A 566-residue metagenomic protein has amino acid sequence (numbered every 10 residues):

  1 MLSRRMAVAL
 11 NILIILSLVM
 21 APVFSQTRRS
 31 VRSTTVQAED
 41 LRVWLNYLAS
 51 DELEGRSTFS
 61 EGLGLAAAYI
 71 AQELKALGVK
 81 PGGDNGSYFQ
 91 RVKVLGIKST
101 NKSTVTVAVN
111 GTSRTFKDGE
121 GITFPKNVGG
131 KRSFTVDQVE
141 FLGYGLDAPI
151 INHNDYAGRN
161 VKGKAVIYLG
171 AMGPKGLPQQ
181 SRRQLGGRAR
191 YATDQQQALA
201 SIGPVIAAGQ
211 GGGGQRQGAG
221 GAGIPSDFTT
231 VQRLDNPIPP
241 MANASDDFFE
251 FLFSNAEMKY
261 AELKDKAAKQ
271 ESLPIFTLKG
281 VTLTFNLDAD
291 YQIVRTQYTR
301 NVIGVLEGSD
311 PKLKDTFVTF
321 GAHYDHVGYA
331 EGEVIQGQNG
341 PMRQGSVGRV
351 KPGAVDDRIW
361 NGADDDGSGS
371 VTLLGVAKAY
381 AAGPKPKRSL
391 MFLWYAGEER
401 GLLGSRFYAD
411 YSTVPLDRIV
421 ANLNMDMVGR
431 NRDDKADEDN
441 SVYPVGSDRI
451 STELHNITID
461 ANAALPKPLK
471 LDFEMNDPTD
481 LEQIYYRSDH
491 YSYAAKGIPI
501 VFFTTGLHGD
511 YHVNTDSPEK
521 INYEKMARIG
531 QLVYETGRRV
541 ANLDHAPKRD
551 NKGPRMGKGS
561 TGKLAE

Functional and structural regions predicted by a protein language model:
A9-A21: Bacterial N-terminal signal peptides
Q26-R29, R183-R188, Q210-P225, Q338-S346 (+1 more regions): Disordered, low-complexity segments in secreted/periplasmic proteins that are enriched in proline
T27-S33, N110, D118, I122-H153 (+4 more regions): Soluble metallo-hydrolase cores and metallopeptidase-like ectodomains found primarily in the secretory/periplasmic
T27-T35, D51-E61, K93, S103-T104 (+12 more regions): Second-shell loop/turn segments in exported
V31, E54-A165, G170-L177, G280-T282 (+5 more regions): Noncatalytic luminal/extracellular "stalk/propeptide" segments of secretory-pathway proteins
T34-G82, T106-N110, N160, K164-R182 (+2 more regions): Catalytic-core environment of secreted peptidases
F116, R132, I238-Y260, K385 (+1 more regions): Metal-dependent peptidase/peptidase-like ectodomains
A382, T504-E566: His/Asp/Glu-rich mid-to-C-terminal helical/loop segments that flank catalytic regions of hydrolases
